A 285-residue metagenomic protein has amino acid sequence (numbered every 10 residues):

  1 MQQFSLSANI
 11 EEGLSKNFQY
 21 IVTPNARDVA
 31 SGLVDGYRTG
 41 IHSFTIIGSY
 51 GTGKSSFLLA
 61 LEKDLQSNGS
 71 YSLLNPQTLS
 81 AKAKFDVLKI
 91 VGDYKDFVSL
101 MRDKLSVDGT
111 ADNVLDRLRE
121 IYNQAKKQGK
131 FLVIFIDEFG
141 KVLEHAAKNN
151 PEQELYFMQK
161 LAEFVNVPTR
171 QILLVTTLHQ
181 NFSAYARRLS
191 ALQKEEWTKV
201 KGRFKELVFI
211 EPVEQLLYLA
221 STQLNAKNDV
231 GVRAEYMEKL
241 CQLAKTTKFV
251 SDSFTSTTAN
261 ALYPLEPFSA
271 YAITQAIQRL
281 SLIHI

Functional and structural regions predicted by a protein language model:
M1-S7, E154-V250: The catalytic "switch" region of P-loop NTPases
M1-T52, L59, K199-F209, S221-N228 (+1 more regions): Walker A/P-loop-proximal flanking segment of P-loop NTPase domains
T39, A81-K82, Q124-Q128, F164-Q171 (+1 more regions): Conserved catalytic network of the ASCE P-loop NTPase/AAA+ motor domain
E62-D86, G109-D116: Flexible phosphate/Mg2+-sensing switch loops adjacent to catalytic phosphate-binding sites
V87-K95: A short hydrophobic beta-strand->loop->alpha-helix junction that borders the nucleotide-binding pocket of P-loop NTPases
D103, V107-G140, H145-A147, E152-P168: Mid-core helix/loop region of P-loop NTP-binding domains shared across ATPases and GTPases
I273-Q278: C-terminal helical "lid" of AAA+/P-loop NTPase domains
I283-I285: Conserved small/polar residues in nucleotide/adenosyl-binding loops
